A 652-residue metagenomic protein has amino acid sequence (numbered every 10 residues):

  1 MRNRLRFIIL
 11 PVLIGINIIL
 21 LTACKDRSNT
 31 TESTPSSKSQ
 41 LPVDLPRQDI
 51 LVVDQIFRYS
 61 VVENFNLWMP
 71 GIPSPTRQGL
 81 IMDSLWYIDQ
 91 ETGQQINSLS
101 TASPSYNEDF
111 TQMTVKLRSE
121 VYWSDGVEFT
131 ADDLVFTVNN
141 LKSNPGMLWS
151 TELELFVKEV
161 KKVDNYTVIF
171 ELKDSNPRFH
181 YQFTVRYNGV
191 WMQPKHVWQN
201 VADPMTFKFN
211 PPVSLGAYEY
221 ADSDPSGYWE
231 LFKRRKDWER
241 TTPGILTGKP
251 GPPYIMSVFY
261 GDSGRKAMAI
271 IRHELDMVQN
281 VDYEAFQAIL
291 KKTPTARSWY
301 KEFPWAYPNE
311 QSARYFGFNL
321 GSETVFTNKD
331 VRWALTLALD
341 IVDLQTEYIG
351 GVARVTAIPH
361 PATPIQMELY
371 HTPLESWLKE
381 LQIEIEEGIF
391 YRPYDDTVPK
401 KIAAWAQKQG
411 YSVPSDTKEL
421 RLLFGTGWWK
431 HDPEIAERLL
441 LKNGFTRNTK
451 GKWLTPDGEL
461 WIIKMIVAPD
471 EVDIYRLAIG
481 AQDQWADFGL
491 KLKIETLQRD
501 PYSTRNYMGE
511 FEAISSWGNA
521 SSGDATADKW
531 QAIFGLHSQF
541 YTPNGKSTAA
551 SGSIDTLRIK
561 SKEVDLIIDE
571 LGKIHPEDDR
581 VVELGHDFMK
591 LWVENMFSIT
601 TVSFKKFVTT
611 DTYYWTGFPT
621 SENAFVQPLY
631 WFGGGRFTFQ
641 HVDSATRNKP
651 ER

Functional and structural regions predicted by a protein language model:
S28-T30, V160, A221-K233, V258-E323 (+4 more regions): Extracellular/periplasmic solute-recognition and catalytic clefts
S33-S36, Q55-F57, T76-G79, D224-K233 (+4 more regions): Detector for C-terminal structural segments
P42, D54-T76, S98-A102, V127 (+5 more regions): A structural "hinge/loop" feature
L51-D109, N139, V213: N-terminal lobe/hinge region of extracytoplasmic solute-binding protein
I72, M82, Y87-E91, R186-Y254 (+5 more regions): Gly/Pro-rich hinge or "lid" segments in bacterial periplasmic/extracellular proteins
A102-M147, V163, I169-E171, A269 (+1 more regions): Aromatic- and charge-enriched surface segment that lines or borders ligand/interaction sites
K116, T151-N200, A217-E219, D224 (+1 more regions): Surface-exposed binding/hinge segments that line and control ligand-binding clefts or catalytic entry sites
R118, T206, W238-K291, S322 (+5 more regions): Ligand-site clamp/hinge motif
